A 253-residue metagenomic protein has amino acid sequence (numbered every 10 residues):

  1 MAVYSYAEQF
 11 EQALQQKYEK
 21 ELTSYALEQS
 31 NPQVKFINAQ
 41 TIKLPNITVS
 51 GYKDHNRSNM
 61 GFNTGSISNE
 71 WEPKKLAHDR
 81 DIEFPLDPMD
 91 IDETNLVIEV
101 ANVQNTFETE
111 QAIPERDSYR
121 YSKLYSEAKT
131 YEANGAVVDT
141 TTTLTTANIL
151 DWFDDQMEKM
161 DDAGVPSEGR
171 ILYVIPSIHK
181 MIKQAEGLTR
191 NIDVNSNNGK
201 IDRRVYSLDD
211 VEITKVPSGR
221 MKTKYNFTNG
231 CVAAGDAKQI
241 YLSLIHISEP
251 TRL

Functional and structural regions predicted by a protein language model:
M1-K74: N-terminal "assembly arms/tails" that initiate or stabilize quaternary assembly in self-assembling proteins
Y4, E8, L14, K35-N38 (+10 more regions): Signature of extracytoplasmic/envelope-associated structural regions
T41, G169-I171, D210, Q239 (+1 more regions): A residue-level signal for beta-strand positions that form part of recognition/binding surfaces within mature
L44, W71-A133, N148, W152 (+2 more regions): Long, contiguous amphipathic alpha-helices that act as assembly "spine/axial" helices in icosahedral shell and virion
D54-S58, K183-A185, Y225-F227, R252: Short conserved micro-motifs at the rims of enzyme active sites and ligand-binding pockets
P85-M89, Y173-I178, K183, D236 (+1 more regions): Helix N-cap / beta->alpha transition motif
T130-I201: Extended, solvent-exposed, turn-rich assembly/linker loops in the middle of proteins
S243-L253: Residue-level detector of conserved catalytic or cofactor/ligand-binding positions in enzyme active sites
